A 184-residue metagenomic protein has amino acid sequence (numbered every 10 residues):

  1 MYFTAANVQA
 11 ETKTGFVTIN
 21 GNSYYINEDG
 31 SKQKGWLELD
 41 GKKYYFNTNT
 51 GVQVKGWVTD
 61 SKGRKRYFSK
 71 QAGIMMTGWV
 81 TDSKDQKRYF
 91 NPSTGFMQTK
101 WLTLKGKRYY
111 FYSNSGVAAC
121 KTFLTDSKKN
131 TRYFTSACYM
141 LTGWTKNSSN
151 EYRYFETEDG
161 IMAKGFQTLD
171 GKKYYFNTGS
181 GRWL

Functional and structural regions predicted by a protein language model:
M1-L184: Extracellular adhesion/carbohydrate-binding repeat motifs centered on closely spaced tryptophans
